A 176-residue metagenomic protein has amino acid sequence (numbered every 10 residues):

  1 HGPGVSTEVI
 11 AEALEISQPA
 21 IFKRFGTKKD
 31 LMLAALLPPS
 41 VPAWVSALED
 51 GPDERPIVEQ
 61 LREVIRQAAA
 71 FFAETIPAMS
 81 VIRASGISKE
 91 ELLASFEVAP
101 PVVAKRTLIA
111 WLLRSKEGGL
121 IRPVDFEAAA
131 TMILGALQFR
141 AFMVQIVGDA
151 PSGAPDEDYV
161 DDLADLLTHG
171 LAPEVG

Functional and structural regions predicted by a protein language model:
H1-D30, A34: Helix-turn-helix
G4, L120-I121: Conserved hydrophobic residue
T27, P38, R114: Alpha-helical DNA-recognition elements
M32-L36, I65, M79-R83, I133-L137 (+2 more regions): Short alpha-helical scaffolding segments that buttress acidic/His motifs in well-ordered protein cores
A35-V64, A73-E74, A104: Amphipathic alpha-helical linker/stalk segments
D50, I65-A73, M79-S88, L166-L171: Helix-loop "lid/cap" segments that line or gate small-molecule binding pockets
A70-F71, K105, A110, R114 (+2 more regions): Amphipathic C-terminal alpha-helical segment
A73-E74, V81, E90-G118, E127-T131 (+2 more regions): Amphipathic alpha-helical packing segments from all-alpha helical-bundle domains
